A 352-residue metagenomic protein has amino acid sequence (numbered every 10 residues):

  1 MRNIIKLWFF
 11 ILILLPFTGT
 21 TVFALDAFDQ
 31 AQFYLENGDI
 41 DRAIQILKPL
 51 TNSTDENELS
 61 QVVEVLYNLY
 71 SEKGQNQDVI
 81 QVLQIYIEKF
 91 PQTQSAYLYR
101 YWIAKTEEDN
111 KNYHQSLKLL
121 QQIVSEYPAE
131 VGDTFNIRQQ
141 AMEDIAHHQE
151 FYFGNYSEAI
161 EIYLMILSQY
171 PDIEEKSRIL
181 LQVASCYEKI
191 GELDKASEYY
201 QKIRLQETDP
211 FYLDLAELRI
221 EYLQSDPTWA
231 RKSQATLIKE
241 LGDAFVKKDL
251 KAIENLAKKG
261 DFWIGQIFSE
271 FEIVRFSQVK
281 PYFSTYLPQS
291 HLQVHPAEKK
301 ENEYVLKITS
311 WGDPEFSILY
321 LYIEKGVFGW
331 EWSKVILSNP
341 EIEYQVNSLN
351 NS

Functional and structural regions predicted by a protein language model:
Q30, L66, I103, I145-A146 (+2 more regions): Structural register within alpha-helical repeat arrays
Y34, Y70, E107, Q149-E150 (+2 more regions): Residue at a conserved register position within TPR or TPR-like alpha-solenoid repeats
N37, K73, N110, Y152-F153 (+2 more regions): Structural motif corresponding to the intra-repeat A-B loop/turn of tetratricopeptide repeats
N52-L59, K73, I87-A96, V124-R138 (+4 more regions): Short solvent-exposed coil/turn linkers within tandem alpha-helical repeat scaffolds
Q121-S125, S185-Y212, L218, L237-K239 (+1 more regions): TPR/TPR-like (Sel1-like) alpha-helical repeat modules
E254-E301: Short solvent-exposed beta->alpha transition segments
Q289-S352: Exposed beta-sheet edge and beta->alpha loop/turn motif
